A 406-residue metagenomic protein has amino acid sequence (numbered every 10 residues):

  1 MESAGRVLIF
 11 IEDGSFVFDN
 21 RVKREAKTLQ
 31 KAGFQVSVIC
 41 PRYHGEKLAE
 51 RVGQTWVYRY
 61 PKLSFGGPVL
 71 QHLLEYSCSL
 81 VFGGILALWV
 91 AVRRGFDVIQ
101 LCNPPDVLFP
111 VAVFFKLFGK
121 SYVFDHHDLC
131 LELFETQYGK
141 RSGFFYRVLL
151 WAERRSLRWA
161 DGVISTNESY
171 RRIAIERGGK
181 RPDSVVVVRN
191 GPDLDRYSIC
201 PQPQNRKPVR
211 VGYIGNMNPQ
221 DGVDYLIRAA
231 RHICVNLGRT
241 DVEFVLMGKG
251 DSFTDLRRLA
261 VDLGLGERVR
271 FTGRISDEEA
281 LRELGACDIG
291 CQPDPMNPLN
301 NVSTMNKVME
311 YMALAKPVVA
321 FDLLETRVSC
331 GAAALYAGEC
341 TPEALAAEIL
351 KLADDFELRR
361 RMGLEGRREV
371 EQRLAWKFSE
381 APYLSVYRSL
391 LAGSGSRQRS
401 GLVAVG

Functional and structural regions predicted by a protein language model:
M1-W56, L402-G406: N-terminal subdomain of nucleotide-sugar transferases
L8, P203-R231, V245: Conserved donor-binding/catalytic core segment of Leloir-type glycosyltransferases
D19, D221, E278-E283, G290-A313 (+1 more regions): Nucleotide-sugar-dependent
R42, S169, G191: Carbohydrate-associated surface elements
I85-L88, V107-F118, F124, C130 (+1 more regions): Membrane-proximal helix-turn-helix segments that form the acceptor-binding/catalytic region of lipid-linked
R172-G179, D183-S184, G191-P208, G222 (+1 more regions): Acidic anion/phosphate-binding donor-loop and adjacent secondary structure in glycosyltransferase catalytic cores
L237, M247, T254-L281: Nucleotide-activated donor-binding/catalytic signature segment of Leloir-type glycosyltransferases, i.e., the conserved
A334-E343, K351-E357: Conserved acidic donor-binding segment of nucleotide-sugar-dependent glycosyltransferases
